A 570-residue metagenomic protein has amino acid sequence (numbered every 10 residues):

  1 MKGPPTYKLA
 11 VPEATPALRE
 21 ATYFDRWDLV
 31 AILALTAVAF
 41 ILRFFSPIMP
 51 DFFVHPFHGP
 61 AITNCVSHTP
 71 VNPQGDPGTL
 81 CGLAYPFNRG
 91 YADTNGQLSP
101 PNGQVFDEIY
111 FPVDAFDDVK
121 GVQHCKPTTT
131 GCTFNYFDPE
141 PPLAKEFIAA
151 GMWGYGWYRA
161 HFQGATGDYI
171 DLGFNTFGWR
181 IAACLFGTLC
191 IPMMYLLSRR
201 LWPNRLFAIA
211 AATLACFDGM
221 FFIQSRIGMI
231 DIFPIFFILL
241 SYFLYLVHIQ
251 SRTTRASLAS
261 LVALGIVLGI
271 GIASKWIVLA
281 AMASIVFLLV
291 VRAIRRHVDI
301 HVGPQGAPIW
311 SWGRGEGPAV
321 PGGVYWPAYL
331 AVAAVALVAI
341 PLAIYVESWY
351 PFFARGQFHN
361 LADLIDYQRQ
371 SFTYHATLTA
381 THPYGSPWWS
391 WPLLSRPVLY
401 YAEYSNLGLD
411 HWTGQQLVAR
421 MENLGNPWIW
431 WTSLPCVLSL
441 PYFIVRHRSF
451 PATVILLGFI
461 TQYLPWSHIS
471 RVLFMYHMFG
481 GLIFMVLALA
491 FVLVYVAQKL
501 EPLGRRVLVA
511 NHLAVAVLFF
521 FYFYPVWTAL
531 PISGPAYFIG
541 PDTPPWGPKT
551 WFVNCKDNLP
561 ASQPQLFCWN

Functional and structural regions predicted by a protein language model:
M1-Y91, E316-G317, V324-P341, L503 (+1 more regions): Start-transfer (signal-anchor) and selected internal transmembrane alpha helices of multi-pass inner/ER membrane
K2, R199, S241-S260, A293-I300: Membrane-interface transmembrane helices that cradle and orient dolichyl/undecaprenyl
K2-G3, I48-F52, C81, A256 (+7 more regions): Transmembrane helical bundles and short interhelical boundary loops of multi-pass, membrane-embedded
L35, R159-I170, L189, M194-F217 (+2 more regions): Transmembrane-helix signature of polytopic, membrane-embedded enzymes that assemble or transfer cell-envelope glycans
A39, A211-C216, I223, F243 (+2 more regions): Short helix- or helix-capping micro-motifs that position conserved polar/aromatic residues at function-defining sites
F53-E146, A150-Y169, S371-F372: Extracytosolic helix-loop segments that constitute the early lumenal/periplasmic catalytic or substrate-binding loops
Y169, F177, I181-W202, L240 (+2 more regions): Transmembrane-helix motifs of polytopic, lipid-linked glycan transferases
A183, R200, M220-P234, S274-I277: Short acidic/glycine- and proline-prone juxtamembrane loop motifs at membrane-interface regions of multi-pass membrane
